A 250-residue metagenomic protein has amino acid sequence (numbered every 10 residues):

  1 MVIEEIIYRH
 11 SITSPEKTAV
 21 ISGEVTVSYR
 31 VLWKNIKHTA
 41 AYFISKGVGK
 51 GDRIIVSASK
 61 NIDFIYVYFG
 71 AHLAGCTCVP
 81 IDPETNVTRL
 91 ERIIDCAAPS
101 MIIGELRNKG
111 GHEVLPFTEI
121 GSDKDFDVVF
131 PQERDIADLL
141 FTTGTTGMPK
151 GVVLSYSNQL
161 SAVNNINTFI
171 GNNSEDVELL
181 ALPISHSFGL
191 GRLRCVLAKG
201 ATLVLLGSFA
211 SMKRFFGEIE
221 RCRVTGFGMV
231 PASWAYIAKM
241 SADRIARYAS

Functional and structural regions predicted by a protein language model:
M1, N108, L115-I136: Flexible, low-complexity linker/hinge segments
P15, K124-F141, M148, G171-V177: Conserved pre-ATP/AMP-binding loop-to-beta segment of ANL
E16-G47, I55-N61, N86-E91, F130 (+1 more regions): Conserved AMP-binding/adenylate-forming core of the ANL superfamily
S28-R30, A137-N164: Conserved AMP-binding A3 loop
W33-T39, V152-V177, A181-L182: Conserved structural elements of the adenylate-forming
S59, G104, N108, V224-S250: Adenylate-forming
V79, P83-N108, D123, A162-L179 (+1 more regions): Conserved ATP-dependent adenylate/AMP-binding module captured primarily in the ANL superfamily
L160-V177, S187-P231, A235-S241: Conserved AMP-binding/adenylation subdomain of ANL enzymes
